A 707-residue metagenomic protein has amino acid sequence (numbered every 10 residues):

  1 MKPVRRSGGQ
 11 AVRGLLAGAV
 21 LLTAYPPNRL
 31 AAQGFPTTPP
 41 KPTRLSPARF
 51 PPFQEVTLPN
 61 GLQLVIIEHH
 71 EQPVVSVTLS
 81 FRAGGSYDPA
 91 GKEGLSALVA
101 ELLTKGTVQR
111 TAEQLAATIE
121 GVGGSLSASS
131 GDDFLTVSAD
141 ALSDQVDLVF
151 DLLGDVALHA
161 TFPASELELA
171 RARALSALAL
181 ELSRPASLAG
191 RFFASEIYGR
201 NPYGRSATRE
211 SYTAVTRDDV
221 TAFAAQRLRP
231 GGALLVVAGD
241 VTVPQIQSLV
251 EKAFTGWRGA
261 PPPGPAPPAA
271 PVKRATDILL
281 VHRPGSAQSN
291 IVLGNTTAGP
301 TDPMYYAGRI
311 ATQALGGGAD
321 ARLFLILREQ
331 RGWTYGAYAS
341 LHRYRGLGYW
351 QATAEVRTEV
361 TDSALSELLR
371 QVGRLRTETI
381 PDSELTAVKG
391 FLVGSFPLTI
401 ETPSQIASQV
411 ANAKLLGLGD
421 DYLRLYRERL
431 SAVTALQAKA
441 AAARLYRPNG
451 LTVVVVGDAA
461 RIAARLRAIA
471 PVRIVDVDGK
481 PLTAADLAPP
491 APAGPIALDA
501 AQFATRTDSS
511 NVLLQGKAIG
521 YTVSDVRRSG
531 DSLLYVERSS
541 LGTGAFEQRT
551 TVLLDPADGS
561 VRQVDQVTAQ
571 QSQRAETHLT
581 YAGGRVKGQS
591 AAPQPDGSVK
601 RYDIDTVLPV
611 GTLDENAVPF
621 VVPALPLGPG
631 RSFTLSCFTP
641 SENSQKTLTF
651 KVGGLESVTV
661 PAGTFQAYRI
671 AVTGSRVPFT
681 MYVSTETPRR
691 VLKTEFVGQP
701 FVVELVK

Functional and structural regions predicted by a protein language model:
M1-G9: N-terminal secretory signal peptides that target proteins for export/translocation
S7, Y25-P27: Intrinsic disorder
R13-Y25: Bacterial N-terminal signal peptides
N28-A32: Sec/Tat signal peptide C-region and signal peptidase I cleavage site
Q33-K41, Y203, L234-G299, G457-A491: An aromatic/glycine/proline-enriched structural segment found at the starts of mature extracellular/organellar domains
P42, S46-S80: Mature N-terminal segment immediately following signal peptide/propeptide cleavage in secreted/periplasmic
V65-I67, E71-E101, R110-L158, R171-A179 (+6 more regions): M16 family metallopeptidases and their MPP-like homologs
P492-G583, P626-K707: Acidic, serine/threonine-rich low-complexity disordered tracts
